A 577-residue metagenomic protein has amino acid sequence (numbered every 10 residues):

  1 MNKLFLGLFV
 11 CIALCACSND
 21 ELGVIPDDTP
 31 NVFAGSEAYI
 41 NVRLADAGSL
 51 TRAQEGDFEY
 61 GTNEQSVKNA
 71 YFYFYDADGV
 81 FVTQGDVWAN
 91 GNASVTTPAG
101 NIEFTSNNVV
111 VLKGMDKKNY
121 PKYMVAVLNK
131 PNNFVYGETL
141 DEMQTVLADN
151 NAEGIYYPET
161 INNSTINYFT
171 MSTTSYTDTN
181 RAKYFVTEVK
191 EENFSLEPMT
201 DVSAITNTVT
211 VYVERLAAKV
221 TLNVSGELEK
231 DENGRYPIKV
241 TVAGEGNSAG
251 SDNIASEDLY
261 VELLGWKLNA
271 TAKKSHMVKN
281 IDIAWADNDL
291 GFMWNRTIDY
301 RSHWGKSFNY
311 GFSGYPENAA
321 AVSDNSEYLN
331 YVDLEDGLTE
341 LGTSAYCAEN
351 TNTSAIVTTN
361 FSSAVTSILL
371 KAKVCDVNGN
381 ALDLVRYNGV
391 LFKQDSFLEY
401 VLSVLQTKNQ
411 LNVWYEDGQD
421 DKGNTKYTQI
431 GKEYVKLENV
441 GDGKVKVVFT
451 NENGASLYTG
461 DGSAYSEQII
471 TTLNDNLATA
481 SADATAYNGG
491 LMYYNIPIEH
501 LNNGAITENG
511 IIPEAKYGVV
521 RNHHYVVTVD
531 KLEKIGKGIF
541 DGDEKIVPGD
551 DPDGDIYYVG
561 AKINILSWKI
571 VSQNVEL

Functional and structural regions predicted by a protein language model:
M1-C15: Sec-dependent bacterial lipoprotein signal peptides
F9, C17-L22, F72, G79: Long, contiguous juxta-domain segments that are non-catalytic but functionally important
L14-R43, L222, N522: Bacterial Sec-dependent N-terminal signal peptides
V32-G35, I205-L216: Beta-strand-rich domain onsets/edges
A45-A47: Active-site cores that bind ATP or allylic diphosphates and position pyrophosphate for catalysis
L50-E138, K219-N223, E227-R521, V526 (+1 more regions): Tryptophan-paired
G91-S94, P98, N133-N207: Structured interaction patches on ligand/partner-binding surfaces of diverse proteins
K516-V526, E533, K537-L577: C-terminal functional modules
